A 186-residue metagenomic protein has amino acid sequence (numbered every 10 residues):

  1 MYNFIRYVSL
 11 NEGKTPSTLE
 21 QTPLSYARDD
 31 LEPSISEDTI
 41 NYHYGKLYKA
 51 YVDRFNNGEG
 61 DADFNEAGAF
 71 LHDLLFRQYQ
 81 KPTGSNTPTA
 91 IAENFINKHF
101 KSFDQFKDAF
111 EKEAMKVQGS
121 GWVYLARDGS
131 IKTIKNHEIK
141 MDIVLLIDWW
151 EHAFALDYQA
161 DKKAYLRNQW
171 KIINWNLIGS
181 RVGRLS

Functional and structural regions predicted by a protein language model:
M1-L10: Short linear clamp-binding motif
N11-S186: Feature for soluble, non-membrane regions of globular proteins
